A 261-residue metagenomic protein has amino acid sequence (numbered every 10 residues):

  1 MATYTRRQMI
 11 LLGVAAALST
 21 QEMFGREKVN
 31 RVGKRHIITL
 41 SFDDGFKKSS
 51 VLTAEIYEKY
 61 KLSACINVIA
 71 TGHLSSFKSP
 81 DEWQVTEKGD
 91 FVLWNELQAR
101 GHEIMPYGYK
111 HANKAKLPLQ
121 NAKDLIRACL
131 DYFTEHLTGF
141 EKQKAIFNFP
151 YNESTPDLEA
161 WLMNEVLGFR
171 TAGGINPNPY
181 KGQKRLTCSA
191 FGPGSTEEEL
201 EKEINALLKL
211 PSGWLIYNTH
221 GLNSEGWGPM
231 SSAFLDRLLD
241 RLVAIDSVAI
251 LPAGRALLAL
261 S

Functional and structural regions predicted by a protein language model:
A2, Q8-R26: N-terminal export signals
K28-K48: Boundary/entry segment of secreted carbohydrate-active catalytic domains
K28-V32, G168-Y180, N205, T219-S261: C-terminal domain-boundary segment and adjacent tail
G33, G139-Q143, P211: Short helix-terminating capping/connector loops at secondary-structure junctions
S41-F42, S50, P106, R170-I204 (+2 more regions): Glycan-processing catalytic domains of CAZymes
K48, L52, A128, D157 (+2 more regions): Extracytoplasmic/secreted proteins, especially bacterial periplasmic and envelope-associated proteins
E58-D157, N164-L167, G173-L186, I216-S224 (+2 more regions): Metal-dependent polysaccharide deacetylase catalytic core of the NodB/CE4 family, i.e., the active-site-bearing domain
L119-D124, E197, P229-S232, D236: Non-membrane alpha-helical structural segments and their capping/turn regions in soluble enzymes
